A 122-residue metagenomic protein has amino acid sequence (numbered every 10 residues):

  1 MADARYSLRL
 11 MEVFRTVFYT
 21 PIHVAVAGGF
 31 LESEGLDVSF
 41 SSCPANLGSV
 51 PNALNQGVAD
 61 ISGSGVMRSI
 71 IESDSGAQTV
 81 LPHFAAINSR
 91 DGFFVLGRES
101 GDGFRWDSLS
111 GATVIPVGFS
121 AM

Functional and structural regions predicted by a protein language model:
A4-E34, V38, P44, D91-F93 (+2 more regions): Bilobed "Venus flytrap"/periplasmic-binding protein-like clamshell domains and structurally analogous long
H23-A25, S41, A45-L81, G92-F104: Pocket-flanking alpha-helical
S64, H83-I87, V117: Short beta-strand elements of ligand-binding domains
